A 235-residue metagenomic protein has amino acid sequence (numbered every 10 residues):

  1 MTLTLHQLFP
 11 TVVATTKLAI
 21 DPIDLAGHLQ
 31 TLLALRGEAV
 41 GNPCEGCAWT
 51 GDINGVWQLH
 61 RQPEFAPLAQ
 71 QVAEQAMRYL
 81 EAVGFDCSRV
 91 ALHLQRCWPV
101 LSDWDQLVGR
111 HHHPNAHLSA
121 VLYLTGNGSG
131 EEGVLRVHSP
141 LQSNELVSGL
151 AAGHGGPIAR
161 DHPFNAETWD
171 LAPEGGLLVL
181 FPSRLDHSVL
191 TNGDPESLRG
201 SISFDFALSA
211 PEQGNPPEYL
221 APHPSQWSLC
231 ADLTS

Functional and structural regions predicted by a protein language model:
T2-D86, L107: Non-heme Fe(II)/2-oxoglutarate
T31-L33, L135-P140, A152, P217-W227: Short intrinsically disordered coil segments
Y79-V83, L94, P99-G109: Short acidic (Asp/Glu) patches
S88-V90: Histidine-dependent nucleotide/RNA phosphoesterase domain, centered on the 2H-phosphoesterase fold with its duplicated
H93, H111-H113, H187: Histidine-centered active-site/metal-ligand motif
C97-P99, A120-L122, I202-F206: A structural signal for short, well-ordered beta-strand segments
V100-L178, E212: Catalytic core of non-heme Fe(II) oxygenases with the double-stranded beta-helix
A159-S235: Catalytic core of Fe(II)/2-oxoglutarate
